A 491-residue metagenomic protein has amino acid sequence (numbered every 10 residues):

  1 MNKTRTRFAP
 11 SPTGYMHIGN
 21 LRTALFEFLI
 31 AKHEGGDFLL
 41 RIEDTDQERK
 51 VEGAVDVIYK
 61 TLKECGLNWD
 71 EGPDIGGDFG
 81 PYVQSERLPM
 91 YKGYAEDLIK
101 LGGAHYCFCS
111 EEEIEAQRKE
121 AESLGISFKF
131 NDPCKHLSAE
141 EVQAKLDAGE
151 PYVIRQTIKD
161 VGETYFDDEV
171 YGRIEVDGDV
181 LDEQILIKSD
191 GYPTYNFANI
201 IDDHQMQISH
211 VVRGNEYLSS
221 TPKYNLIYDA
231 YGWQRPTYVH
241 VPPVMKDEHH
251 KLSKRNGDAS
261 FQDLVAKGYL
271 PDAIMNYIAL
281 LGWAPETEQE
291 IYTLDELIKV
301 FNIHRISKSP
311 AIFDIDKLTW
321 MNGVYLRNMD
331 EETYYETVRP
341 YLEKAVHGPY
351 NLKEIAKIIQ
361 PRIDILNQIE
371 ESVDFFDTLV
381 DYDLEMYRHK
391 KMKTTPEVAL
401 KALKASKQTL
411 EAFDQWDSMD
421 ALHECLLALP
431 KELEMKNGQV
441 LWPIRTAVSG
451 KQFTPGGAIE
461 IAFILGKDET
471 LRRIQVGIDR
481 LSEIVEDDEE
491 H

Functional and structural regions predicted by a protein language model:
M1-S123, T221-W233: N-terminal Rossmann-like or analogous alpha/beta NTP/dinucleotide-binding catalytic cores that position adenine
T6-P12, L39-D44, M206-V211, A259 (+2 more regions): Glycine- and acidic
H17, E27, I58, L98 (+9 more regions): Residue-level signal for inorganic ion chemistry
V55, M275, E331-R339, L403 (+2 more regions): An amphipathic alpha-helix signature
D97-K100, H105-Y106, S110-H240, K246-L252 (+2 more regions): Active-site cores that bind ATP or allylic diphosphates and position pyrophosphate for catalysis
Y231-E385, K393, S449, F453-H491: Catalytic adenosine-cofactor/nucleotide-binding cores of aminoacyl-tRNA synthetases and other
K390-D420: Long, amphipathic alpha-helical coiled-coil segments characteristic of histidine-phosphotransfer scaffolds
M419-L465, E469: Helix-rich, typically C-terminal accessory recognition domains appended to large enzymatic cores
